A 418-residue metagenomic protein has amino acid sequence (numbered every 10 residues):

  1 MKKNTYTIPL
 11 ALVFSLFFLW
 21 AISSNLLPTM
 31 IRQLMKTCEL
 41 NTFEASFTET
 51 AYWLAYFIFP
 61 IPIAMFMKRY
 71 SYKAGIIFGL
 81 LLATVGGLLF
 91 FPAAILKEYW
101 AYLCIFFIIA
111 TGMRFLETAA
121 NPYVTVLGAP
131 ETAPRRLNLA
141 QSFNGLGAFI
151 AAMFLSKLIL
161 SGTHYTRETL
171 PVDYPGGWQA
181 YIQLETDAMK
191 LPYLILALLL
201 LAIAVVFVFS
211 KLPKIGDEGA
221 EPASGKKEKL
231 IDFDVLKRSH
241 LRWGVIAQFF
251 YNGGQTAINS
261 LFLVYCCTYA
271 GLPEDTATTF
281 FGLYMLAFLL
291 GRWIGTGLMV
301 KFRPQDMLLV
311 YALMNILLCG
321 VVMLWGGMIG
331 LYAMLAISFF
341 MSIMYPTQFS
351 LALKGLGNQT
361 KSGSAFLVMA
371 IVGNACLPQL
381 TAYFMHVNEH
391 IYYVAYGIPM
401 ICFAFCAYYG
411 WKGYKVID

Functional and structural regions predicted by a protein language model:
K2-K3, A204-K211, G397-D418: Multi-pass alpha-helical transporter architecture, strongest for 12-TM Major Facilitator/SLC carriers used
I8-C38, A120-N121, L155, I258-L263 (+1 more regions): Extracytoplasmic
L27-P28, A151-A152, S156-L160, D234-G282: Extracytoplasmic gate region of multi-pass secondary transporters
F47-M67, G282-I294, C376: Central cavity-lining transmembrane alpha-helices of secondary-active solute carriers, predominantly the Major
F59-Y72, I159, G291-P304, M385: Helix-to-loop junctions at the C-terminal end of transmembrane segments in multipass secondary transporters
L81-L96, L313-G326: C-terminal ends and interior cores of transmembrane alpha-helices in multi-pass membrane transporters/permeases
E98-L116, F250, I329-M344: Hydrophobic core of transmembrane alpha-helices in multi-pass small-molecule transporters, especially MFS/SLC-type
F115-A129, S342-G357: Intracellular juxtamembrane helix-capping segments at the cytosolic ends of symmetry-related transmembrane helices
